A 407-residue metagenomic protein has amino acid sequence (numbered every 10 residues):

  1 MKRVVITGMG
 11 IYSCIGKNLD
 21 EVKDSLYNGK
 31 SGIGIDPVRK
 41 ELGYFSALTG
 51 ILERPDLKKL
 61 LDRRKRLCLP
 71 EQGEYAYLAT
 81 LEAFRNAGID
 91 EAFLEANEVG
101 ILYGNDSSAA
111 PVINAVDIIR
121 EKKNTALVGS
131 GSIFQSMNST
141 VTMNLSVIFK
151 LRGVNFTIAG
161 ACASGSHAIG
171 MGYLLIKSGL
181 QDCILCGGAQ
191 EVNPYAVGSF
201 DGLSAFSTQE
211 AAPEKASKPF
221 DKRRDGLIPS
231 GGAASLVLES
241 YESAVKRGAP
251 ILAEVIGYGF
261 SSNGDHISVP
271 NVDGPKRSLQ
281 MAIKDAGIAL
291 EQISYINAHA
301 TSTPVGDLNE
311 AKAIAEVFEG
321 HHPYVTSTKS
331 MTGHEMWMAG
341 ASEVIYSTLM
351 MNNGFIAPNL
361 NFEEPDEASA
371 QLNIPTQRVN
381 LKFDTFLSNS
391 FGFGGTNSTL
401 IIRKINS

Functional and structural regions predicted by a protein language model:
M1-K65, A87, E242-E254, I345-L360 (+1 more regions): ACP-dependent fatty acid/polyketide chain-elongation machinery
R3-T7, K30-I35, A211-A286, Y295 (+1 more regions): Condensing-enzyme catalytic core mediating Claisen C-C bond formation in acyl metabolism
I6, E21, Y27-G160, A189-V197 (+1 more regions): Conserved beta-ketoacyl condensing-enzyme motif
G8, L26, T80, I101 (+10 more regions): Conserved small-residue
K59-L69, Y103, K123-Q135, R152-A168 (+7 more regions): Cysteine-centered functional microenvironments
A76-I89, N138-V141, S146-F149, N155-A189 (+3 more regions): Active-site-proximal alpha-helical scaffold in enzymes
K122-G129, G170, L174, E191-K246 (+1 more regions): Glycine-/small-residue-rich "gating" segment that lines the acyl/pantetheine channel and substrate pocket
L180-D225, Y258-P270, A298-D307, H321-L372: Acyl-CoA/ACP chain-elongation machinery
